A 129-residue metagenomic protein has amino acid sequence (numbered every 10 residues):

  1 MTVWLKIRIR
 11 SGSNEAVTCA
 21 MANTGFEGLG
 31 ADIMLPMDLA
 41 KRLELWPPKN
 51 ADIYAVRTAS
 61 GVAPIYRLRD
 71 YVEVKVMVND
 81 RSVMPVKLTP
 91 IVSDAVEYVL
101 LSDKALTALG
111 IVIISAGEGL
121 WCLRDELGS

Functional and structural regions predicted by a protein language model:
M1-S129: Pepsin/retropepsin-fold aspartyl endopeptidases
